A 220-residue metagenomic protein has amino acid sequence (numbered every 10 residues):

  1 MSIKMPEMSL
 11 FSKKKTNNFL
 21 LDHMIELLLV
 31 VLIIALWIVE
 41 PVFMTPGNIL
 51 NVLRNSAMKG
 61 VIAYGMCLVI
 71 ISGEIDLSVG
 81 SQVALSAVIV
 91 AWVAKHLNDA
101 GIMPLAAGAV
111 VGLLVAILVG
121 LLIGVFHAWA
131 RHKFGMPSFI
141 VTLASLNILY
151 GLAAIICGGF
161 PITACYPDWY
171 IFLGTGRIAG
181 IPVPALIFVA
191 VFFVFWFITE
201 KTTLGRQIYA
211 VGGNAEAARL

Functional and structural regions predicted by a protein language model:
S2-A63, N98-V111: Membrane-interfacial amphipathic/re-entrant helices at transmembrane-helix boundaries
P6, F134, S138-T202: Transmembrane helix-bundle core of multi-pass membrane transporters and related energy-transducing complexes
D22-V30, V52, G60, S81-L85 (+3 more regions): Hydrophobic alpha-helical transmembrane segments
I25-I38, M66, A91, I117-G120 (+2 more regions): Hydrophobic core segments of alpha-helical transmembrane domains in multi-pass membrane transport and ion-translocation
I34-N98, W129-G135: Single transmembrane alpha-helix segments in multi-pass membrane proteins
M58-K59, A87-A91, A144-A153, A217-L220: Small-residue-rich segments of transmembrane alpha-helices in multi-pass membrane proteins, especially helix faces
D99-S145: Alpha-helical transmembrane segments within multi-pass membrane transporters and channels
V194-L220: Membrane-helix/interface signature in polytopic inner-membrane proteins
